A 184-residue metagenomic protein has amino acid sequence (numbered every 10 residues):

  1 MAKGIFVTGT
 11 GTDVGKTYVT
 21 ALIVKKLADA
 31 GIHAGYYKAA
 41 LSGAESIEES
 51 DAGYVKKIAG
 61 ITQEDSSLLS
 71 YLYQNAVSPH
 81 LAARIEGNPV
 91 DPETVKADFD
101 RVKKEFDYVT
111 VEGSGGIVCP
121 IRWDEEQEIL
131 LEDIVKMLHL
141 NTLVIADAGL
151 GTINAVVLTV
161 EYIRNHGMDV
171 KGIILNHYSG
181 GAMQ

Functional and structural regions predicted by a protein language model:
M1-K3, A30-H33, K104-D107, L138-N141 (+1 more regions): Short coil/turn connectors at secondary-structure junctions
G4, Y18-P89, E93, D98-K103: N-terminal phosphate/diphosphate-binding loop that engages ATP/GTP or pyrophosphate donors across diverse enzyme folds
V7-T8: Hydrophobic anchor at the beta1->P-loop junction of P-loop NTPases
G11: N-terminal Rossmann NAD(P)H-binding glycine-rich loop of SDR-like oxidoreductase domains
V14-G15: Conserved glycine(s) of the Walker
A40, Y73, H80-L81, T110 (+3 more regions): Long, contiguous hydrophobic alpha-helical segments, chiefly transmembrane helices and signal peptides
V95, F99-Q127: Switch II (G3) loop of P-loop NTPases
S114-Q184: Conserved catalytic-core segment of NTP-binding enzymes
